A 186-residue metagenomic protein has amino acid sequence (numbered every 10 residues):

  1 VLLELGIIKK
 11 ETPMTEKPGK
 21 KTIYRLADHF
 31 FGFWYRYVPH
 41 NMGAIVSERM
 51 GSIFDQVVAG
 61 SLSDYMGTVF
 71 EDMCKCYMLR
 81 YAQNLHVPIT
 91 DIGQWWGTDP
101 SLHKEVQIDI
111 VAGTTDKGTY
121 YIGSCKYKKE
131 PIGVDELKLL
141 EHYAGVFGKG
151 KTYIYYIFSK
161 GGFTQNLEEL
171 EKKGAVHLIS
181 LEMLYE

Functional and structural regions predicted by a protein language model:
L3-T15: A short, conserved structural fragment
P13-M14, P18, T22-E186: A cross-kingdom feature that marks ATP-driven nucleic-acid transaction machinery
